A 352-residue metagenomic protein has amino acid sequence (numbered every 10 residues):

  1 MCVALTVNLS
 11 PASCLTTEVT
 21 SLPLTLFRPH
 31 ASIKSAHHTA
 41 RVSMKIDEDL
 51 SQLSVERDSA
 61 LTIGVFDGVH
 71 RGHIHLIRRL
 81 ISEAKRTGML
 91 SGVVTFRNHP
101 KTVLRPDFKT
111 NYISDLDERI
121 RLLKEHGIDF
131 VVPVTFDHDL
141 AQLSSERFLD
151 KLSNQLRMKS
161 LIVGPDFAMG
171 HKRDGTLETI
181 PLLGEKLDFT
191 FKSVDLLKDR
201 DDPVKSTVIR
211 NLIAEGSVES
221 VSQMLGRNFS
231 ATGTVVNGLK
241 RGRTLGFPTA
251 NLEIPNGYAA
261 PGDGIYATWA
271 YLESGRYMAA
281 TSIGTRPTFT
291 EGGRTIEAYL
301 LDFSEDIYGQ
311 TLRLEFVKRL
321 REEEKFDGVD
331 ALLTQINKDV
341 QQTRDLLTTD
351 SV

Functional and structural regions predicted by a protein language model:
M1-P23: N-terminal chloroplast transit peptides
A31, A40-T62: Positively charged, low-complexity intrinsically disordered leader regions
M44-I46, V131, F191, L314: Generic structural signal for residues in well-ordered beta-strands
Q52-D115: N-terminal catalytic cores of NTP/NDP-binding nucleotidyl/phosphoryl-transfer enzymes
H70, L123, L161, V221 (+2 more regions): Residue-level signal for inorganic ion chemistry
T102-L187: N-terminal Rossmann-like or analogous alpha/beta NTP/dinucleotide-binding catalytic cores that position adenine
G184-G284: Glycine-rich, Lys/Arg-enriched anion-binding loops that position phosphate/diphosphate groups for phosphoryl
G238-V352: Phosphate/ribose-recognition catalytic cores of enzymes acting on nucleotide-derived substrates
